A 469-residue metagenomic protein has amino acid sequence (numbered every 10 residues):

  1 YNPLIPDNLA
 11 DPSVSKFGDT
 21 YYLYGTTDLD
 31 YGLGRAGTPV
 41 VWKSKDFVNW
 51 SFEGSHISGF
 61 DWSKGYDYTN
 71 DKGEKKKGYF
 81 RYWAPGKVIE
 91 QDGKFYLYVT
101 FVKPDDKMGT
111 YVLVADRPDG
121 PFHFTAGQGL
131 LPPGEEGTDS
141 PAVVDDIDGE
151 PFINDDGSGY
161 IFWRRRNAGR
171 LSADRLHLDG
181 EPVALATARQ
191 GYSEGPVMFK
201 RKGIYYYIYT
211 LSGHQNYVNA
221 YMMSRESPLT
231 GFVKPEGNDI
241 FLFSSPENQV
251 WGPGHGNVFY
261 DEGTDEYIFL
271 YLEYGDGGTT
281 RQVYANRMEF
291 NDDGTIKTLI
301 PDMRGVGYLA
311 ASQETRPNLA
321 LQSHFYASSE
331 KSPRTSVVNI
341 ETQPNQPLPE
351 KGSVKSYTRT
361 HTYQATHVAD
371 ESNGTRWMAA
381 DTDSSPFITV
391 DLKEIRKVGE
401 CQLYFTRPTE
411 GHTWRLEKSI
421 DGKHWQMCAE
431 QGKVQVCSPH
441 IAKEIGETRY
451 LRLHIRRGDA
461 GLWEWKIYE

Functional and structural regions predicted by a protein language model:
Y1-A84, I89-G191, K200-Y205, T210-E247 (+3 more regions): Beta-rich carbohydrate-recognition and catalytic domains
T138-S140, G254-N257: Short aromatic loop motif centered on NTY/YTY
F199, Q215, V250-G252, F259-T264 (+5 more regions): A structural signal for short secondary-structure junctions
Y205, Y217, G254-G256, E262-I268 (+5 more regions): A short pocket-lining beta-strand/turn micro-motif at the edge of beta-sheets
T210, E226, G254, D261-G263 (+4 more regions): Short, loop-centered acidic/histidine patches that primarily coordinate divalent metals
G307-E394, Y404-E410, E430, K466: Disordered, acidic Ser/Thr/Pro-rich linker "stalks" and the adjacent N-terminal cap of the next globular domain
D370-A429, K433-V434, S438-E469: Aromatic, loop-rich ligand-recognition surfaces of beta-strand-rich domains
